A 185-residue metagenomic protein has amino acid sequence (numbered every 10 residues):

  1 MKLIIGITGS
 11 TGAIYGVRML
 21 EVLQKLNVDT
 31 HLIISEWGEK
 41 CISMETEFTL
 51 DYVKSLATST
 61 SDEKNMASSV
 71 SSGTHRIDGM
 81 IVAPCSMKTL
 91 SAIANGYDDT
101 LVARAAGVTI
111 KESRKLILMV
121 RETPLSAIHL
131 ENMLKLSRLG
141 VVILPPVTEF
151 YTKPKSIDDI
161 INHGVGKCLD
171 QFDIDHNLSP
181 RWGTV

Functional and structural regions predicted by a protein language model:
M1-I117, T123-V185: A cross-family phosphate/adenosyl-ligand binding-site feature
